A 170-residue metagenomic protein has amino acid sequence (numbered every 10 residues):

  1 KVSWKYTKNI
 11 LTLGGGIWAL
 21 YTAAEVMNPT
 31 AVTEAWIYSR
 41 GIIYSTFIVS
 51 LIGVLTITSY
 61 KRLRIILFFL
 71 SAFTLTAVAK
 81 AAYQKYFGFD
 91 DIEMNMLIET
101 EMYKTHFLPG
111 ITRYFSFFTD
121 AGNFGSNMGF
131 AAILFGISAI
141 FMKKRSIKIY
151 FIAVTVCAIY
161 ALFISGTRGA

Functional and structural regions predicted by a protein language model:
K1-F47: N-terminal hydrophobic segments of proteins, predominantly signal-anchor/transmembrane helices of inner/organellar
V2-N9, T56-I66, F141-I147: Membrane-interface helix-boundary motifs at transmembrane edges
G15-V26, I48, R64-L97, M102-G110 (+1 more regions): Alpha-helical transmembrane segments of multi-pass inner-membrane proteins
I52-S59, A81: Transmembrane alpha-helical segments of multipass membrane enzymes and assembly factors that act on membrane-embedded
